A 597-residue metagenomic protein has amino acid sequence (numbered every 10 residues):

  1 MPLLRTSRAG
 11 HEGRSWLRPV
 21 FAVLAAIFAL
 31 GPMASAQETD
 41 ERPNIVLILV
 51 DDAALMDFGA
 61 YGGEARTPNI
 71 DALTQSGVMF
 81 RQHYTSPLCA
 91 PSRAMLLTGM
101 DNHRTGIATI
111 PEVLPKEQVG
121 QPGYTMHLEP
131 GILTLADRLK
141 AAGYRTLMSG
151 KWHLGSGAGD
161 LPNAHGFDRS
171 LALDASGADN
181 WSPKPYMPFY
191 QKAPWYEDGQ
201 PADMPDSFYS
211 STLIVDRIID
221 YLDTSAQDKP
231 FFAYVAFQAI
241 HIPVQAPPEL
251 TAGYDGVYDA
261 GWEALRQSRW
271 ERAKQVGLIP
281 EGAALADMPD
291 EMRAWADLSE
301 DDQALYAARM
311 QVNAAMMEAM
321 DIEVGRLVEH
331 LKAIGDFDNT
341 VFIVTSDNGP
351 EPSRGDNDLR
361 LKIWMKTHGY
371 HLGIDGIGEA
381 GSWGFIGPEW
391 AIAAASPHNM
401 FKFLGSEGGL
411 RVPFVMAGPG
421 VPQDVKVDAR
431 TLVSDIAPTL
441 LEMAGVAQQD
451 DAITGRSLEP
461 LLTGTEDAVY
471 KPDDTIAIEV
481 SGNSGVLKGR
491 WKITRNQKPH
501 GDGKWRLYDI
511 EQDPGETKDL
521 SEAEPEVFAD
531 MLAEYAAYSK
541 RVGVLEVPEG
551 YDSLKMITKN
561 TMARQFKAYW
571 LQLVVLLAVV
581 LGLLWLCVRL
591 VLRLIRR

Functional and structural regions predicted by a protein language model:
P19-G31: Bacterial N-terminal signal peptides
Q37-V78, A141, W152, V257 (+2 more regions): Active-site-proximal N-terminal segment of extracellular/periplasmic enzymes that hydrolyze or transfer
E38-P43, V50, L55, M79 (+8 more regions): Long, internal low-complexity/basic segments
D40-N44, L96, S156-G177, S211-D290 (+5 more regions): Active-site regions of oxyanion-processing enzymes, predominantly non-cytosolic
I48, A54-L147, H165, R169 (+2 more regions): Active-site segment of extracytoplasmic enzymes that catalyze sulfate/phosphate-ester chemistry
G59-A65, M79-H103, A108-I110, M148-D160 (+8 more regions): Short, solvent-exposed turn/loop segments enriched in Gly/Ser/Thr/Pro and often Arg
A158-G166, Q245-A246, E329-A417, K559-K567: Histidine-centered active-site microenvironments of extracellular/periplasmic hydrolases and transferases
D168-R169, L173-D179, E379-L410, A417 (+2 more regions): C-terminal cap/loop subdomain of S1 sulfatases and analogous C-terminal strand-loop tails that border
